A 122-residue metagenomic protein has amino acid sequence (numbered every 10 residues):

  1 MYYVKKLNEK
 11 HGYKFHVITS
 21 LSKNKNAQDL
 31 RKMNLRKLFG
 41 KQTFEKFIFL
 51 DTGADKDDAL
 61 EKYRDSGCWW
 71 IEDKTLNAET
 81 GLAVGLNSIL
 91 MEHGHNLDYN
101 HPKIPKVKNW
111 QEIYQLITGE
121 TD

Functional and structural regions predicted by a protein language model:
M1-V17, N24-D29: Short, acidic loop-to-helix structural element flanking the phosphoryl-transfer center in phosphate-processing enzymes
Y3-K6, L30, N34-L38, T80: Amphipathic alpha-helical segments that form well-ordered structural scaffolds and often line/cohere around active
F15, N24-Q28, K56-D58, N77-T80 (+1 more regions): Short catalytic/ligand-binding loop motif for oxyanion handling, primarily in non-cytosolic enzymes, centered on
H16-K23, K32, L38-K56: A short, structured active-site edge motif that brings together acidic residues
F47-T52, K103-E112, L116: Short acidic-hydrophobic, aromatic-tinged amphipathic segments that line or gate anion-handling sites
L50-D51, D55-G81: Conserved Lys-Pro-Asp/Glu-containing loop-to-beta segment of HAD-superfamily phosphomonoesterases, centered on
D57-Y63, W110-D122: Short amphipathic alpha-helix with an adjacent loop that forms part of the alpha/beta core around
W69-K108: Acidic, Mg2+-coordinating phosphoryl-transfer loop and its flanking beta/alpha structural elements, shared across
